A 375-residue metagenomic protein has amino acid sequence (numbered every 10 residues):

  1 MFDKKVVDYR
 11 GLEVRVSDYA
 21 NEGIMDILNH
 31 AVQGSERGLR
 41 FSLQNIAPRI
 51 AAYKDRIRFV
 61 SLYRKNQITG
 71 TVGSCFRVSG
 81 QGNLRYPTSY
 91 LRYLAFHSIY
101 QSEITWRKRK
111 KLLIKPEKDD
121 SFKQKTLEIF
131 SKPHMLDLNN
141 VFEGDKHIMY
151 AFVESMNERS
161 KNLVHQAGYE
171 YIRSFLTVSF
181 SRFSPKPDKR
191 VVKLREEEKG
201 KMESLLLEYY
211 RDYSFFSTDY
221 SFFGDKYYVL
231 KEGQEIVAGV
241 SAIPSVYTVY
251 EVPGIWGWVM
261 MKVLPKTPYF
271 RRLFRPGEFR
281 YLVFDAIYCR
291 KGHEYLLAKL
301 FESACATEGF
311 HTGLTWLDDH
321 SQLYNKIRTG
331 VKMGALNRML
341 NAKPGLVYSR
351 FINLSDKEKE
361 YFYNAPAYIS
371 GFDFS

Functional and structural regions predicted by a protein language model:
M1-F2, F372: Short, intrinsically disordered terminal tails adjacent to the first/last structured region
F2-G82, F142-K146, E158-R280: Amide-forming acyltransferase catalytic core, primarily the GNAT-like/NAT-type and related acyltransferase folds
F59-S61, T71-G73, T88, Y150 (+6 more regions): Ordered hydrophobic segments in well-structured contexts
S74, L205-T218, E302-F310, G334-S355 (+1 more regions): Short flexible/disordered coil segments
L84-Q166, P253-A335: Acyl-donor binding region in acyl/amide transferases
Q124, E128, E196-E197, S204 (+3 more regions): Polar/charged alpha-helical tracts
F152, E170-F183, A335-L346: Conserved catalytic-core motifs of GNAT/GCN5-like acyltransferases
L314-D318, Q322-S375: C-terminal functional modules
